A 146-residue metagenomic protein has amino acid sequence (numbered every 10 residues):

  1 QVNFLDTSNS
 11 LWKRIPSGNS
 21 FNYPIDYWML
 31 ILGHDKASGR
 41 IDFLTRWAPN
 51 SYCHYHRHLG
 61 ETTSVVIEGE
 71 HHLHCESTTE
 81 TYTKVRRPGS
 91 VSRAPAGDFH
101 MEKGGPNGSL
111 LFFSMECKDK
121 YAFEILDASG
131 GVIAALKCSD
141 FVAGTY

Functional and structural regions predicted by a protein language model:
Q1-R40, T83, D127-Y146: A short, N-terminal "cap"/entry segment at the start of jelly-roll beta-barrel domains of the cupin/DSBH fold
M29-I31, D42-R46, T63, T83 (+2 more regions): Conserved hydrophobic/aromatic beta-strand scaffold that supports enzyme active sites
L30-G39, A48-E61: Active-site region of the double-stranded beta-helix
K36-A37, C75-G105: Short acidic-glycine-tyrosine-enriched beta hairpin
A37-G39, A48-S51, E70-H72, D98 (+1 more regions): Short, charged/polar surface micro-motifs in flexible loops or helix N-caps
A48-N50, H58-T78: Glycine- and acidic-residue-biased ligand/ion/polar-headgroup-sensing regions
R57-L59, G104-N107: Short glycine/proline-enriched turns and hinge-like loops at secondary-structure junctions
R93, P106-I125: A short hydrophobic beta-strand segment most commonly corresponding to one strand of the jelly-roll/cupin
